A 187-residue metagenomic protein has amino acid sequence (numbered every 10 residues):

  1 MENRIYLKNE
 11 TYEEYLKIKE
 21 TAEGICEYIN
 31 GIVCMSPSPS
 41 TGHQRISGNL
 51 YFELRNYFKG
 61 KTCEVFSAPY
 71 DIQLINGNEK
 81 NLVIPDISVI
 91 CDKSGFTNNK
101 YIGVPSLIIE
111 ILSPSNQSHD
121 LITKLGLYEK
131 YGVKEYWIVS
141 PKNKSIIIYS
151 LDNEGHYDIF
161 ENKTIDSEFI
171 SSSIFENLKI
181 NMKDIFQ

Functional and structural regions predicted by a protein language model:
M1-Q187: Gly/Pro/Ser/Thr-rich low-complexity, intrinsically disordered segments predominantly at protein N-termini
